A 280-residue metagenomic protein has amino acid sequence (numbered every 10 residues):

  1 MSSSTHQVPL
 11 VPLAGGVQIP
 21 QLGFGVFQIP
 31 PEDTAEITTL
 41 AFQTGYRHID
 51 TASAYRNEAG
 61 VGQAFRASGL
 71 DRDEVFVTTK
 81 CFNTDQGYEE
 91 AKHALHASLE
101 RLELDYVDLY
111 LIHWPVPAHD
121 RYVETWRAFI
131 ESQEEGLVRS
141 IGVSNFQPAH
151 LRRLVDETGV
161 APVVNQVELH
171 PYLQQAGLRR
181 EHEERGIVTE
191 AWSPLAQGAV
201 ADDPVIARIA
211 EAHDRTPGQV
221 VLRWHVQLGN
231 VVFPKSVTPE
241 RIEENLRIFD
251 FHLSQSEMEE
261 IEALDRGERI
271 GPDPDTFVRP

Functional and structural regions predicted by a protein language model:
M1-V75, A196, P280: N-terminal binding-site loop/beta-alpha segment at the start of enzyme catalytic domains that lines or forms
V8, T38, E58, G62-F65 (+6 more regions): Generic structural signal for well-ordered alpha-helices, preferentially at hydrophobic/aromatic core positions
A14, G62-D73, H96-D105, E131-Q133 (+2 more regions): Acidic (Asp/Glu)-rich catalytic clusters
I29-E32, T51-G60, T84-E89, P117-D120 (+2 more regions): Acidic-and-aromatic substrate-binding clefts and catalytic sites of carbohydrate-active enzymes
I29-F42, G87-L102, E124, A149-R152 (+1 more regions): Short, acidic/polar
H48, Y106-L109, S140, V164: Residues at the N-termini of beta-strands
K80-R127: Glycine/small-residue-rich loop that forms an oxyanion/phosphate-binding "nest" at active or ligand-binding sites
P115-P280: Beta/alpha (TIM)-barrel catalytic core signal, keyed to glycine-rich beta->alpha loops juxtaposed to Asp/Glu that bind
